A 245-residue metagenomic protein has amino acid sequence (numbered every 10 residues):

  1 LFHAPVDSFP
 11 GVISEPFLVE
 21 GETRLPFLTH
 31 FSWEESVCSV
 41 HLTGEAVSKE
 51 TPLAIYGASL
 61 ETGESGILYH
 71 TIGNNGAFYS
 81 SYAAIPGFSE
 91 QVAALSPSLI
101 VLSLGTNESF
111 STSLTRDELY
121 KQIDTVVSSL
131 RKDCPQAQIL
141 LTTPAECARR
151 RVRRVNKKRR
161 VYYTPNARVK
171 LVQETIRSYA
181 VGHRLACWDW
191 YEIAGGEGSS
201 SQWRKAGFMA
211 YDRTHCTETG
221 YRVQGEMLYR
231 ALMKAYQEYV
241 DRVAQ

Functional and structural regions predicted by a protein language model:
L1-Q122, K132, H215: Conserved SGNH/GDSL esterase-like catalytic core that processes O-acyl groups on lipids and polysaccharides
E64-L68, N74-Y79, Q91, T106-K121 (+2 more regions): Serine-dependent acyl-ester chemistry module
H70, L140, A186-W188: Hydrophobic/aromatic beta-strand patches that form the interior of the parallel beta-sheet core in alpha/beta enzyme
L102-S103, L140-T143: Short, conserved beta-strand edge motifs with alternating hydrophobic and charged residues
I123-S128, Q173: Generic structural signal for well-ordered alpha-helices, preferentially at hydrophobic/aromatic core positions
V126-S129, D133, Y179, A231: Generic, well-ordered alpha-helical scaffold segments in large soluble proteins
C134-Q138: A short helix->loop->beta-strand "cap" motif at the edges of active sites that frequently abuts
C147-Q245: Catalytic His-Asp segment of secreted/periplasmic serine-dependent ester chemistry enzymes
